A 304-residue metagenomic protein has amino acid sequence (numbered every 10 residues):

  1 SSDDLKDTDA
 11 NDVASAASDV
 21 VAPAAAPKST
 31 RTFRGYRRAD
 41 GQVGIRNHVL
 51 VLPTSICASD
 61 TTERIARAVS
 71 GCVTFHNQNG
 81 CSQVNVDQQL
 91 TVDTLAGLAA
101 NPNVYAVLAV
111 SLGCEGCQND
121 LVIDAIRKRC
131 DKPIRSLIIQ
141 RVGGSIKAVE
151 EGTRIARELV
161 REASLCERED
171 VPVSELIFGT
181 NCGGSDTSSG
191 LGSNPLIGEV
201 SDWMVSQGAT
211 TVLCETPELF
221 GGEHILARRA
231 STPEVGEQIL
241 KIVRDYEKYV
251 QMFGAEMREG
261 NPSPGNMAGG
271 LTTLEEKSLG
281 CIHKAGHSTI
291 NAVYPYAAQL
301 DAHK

Functional and structural regions predicted by a protein language model:
S1-K304: Metallocofactor- and cofactor-centric catalytic cores in central/energy metabolism, strongly enriched
